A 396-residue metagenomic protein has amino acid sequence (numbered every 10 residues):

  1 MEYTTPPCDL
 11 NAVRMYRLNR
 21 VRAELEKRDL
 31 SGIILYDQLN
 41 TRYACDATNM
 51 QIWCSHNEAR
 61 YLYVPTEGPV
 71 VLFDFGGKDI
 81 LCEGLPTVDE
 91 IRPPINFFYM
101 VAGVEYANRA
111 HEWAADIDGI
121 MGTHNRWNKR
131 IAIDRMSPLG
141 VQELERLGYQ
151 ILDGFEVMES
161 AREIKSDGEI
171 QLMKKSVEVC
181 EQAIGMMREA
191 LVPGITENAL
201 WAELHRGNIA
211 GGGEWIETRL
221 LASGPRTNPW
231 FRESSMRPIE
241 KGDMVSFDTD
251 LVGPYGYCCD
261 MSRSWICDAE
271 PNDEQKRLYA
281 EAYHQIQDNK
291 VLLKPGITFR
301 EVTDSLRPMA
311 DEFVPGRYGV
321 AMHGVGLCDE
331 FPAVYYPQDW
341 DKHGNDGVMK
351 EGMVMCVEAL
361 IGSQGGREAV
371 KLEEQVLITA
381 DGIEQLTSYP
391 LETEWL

Functional and structural regions predicted by a protein language model:
M1-L396: Active-site neighborhoods and metal-handling regions in enzymes and metal-associated proteins
